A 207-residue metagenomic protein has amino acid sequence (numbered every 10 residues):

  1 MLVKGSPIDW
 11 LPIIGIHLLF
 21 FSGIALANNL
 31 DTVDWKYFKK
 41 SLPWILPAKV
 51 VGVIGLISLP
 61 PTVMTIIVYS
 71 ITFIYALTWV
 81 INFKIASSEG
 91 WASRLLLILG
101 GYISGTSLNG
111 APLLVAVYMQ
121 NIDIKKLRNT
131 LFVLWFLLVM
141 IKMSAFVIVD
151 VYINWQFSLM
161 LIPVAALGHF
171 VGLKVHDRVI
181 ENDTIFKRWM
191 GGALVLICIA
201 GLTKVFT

Functional and structural regions predicted by a protein language model:
M1-I8, N28-G101, I124, W155-T207: Juxtamembrane transmembrane-helix boundary motif
M1-K36, I98-S104, A111-G168: Small-residue-rich hydrophobic segments that form or flank transmembrane alpha-helices in multi-pass membrane proteins
